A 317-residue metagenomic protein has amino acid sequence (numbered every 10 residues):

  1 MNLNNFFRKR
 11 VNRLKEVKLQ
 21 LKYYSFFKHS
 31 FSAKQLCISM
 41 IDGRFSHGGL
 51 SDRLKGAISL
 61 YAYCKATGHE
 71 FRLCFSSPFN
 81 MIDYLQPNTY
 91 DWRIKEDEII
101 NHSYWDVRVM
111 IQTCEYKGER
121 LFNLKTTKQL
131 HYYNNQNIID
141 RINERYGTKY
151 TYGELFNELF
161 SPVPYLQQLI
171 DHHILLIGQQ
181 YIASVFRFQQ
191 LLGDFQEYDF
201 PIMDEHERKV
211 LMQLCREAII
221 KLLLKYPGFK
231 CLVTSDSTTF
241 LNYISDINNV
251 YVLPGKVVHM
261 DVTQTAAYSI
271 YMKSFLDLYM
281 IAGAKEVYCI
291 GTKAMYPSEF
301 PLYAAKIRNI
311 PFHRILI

Functional and structural regions predicted by a protein language model:
N12-E207: Secretory-pathway glycan-assembly enzymes, especially type II membrane glycosyltransferases that use nucleotide-sugar
D42-G48, A266, I290-K293: A short glycine/serine-rich beta->alpha loop
I58, M272-I317: A donor-sugar binding/catalytic signature common to diverse glycosyltransferases and related nucleotide-sugar
F71-P78, F229-T238, L316-I317: Acidic carboxylate-rich catalytic motifs and surrounding loops in phosphoryl-/glycosyl-chemistry enzymes
Y84-R93, T239-N249, P301-K306: Short, aromatic/basic amphipathic alpha-helical patches
F160, R208-L211, Q264-Y268: Short, flexible loop segments at the rims of nucleotide/cofactor-binding pockets, characterized by
Y181-I182, K230, E286: Structural motif
V185-G193, Y198, R216-A266: Catalytic donor nucleotide-activated moiety binding site of glycosyltransferases and closely related
